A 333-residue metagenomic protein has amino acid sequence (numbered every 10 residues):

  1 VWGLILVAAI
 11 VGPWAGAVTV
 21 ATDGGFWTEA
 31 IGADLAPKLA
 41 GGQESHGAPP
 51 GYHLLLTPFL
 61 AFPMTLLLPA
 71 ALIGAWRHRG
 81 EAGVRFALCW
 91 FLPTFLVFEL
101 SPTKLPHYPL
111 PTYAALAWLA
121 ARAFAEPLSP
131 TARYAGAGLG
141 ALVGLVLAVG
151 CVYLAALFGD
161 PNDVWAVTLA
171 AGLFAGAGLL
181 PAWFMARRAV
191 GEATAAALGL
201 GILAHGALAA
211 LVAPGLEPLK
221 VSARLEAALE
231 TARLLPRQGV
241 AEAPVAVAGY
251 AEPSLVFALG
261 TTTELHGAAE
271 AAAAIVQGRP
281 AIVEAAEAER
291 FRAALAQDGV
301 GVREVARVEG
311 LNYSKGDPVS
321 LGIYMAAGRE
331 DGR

Functional and structural regions predicted by a protein language model:
V1-H107, T112-E126, T131-V167: Transmembrane-lumen/periplasm boundary regions of multi-pass, lipid-linked membrane glycan transferases
P106-P109, A120-A121, P130, R188-A196 (+2 more regions): Extended hydrophobic-aromatic, low-complexity segments
A115, L119, L128, R187-R188 (+3 more regions): Alpha-helix capping/termination and helix-coil
A135-L139, L169, L216-S222: Active-site beta-alpha connecting loops in nucleotide-dependent enzymes
G144-V146, F174-G215: Internal/C-terminal transmembrane anchor helices
W165-A170, A195-A197: Hydrophobic alpha-helical transmembrane segments
A195-S320: Short periplasmic/luminal acceptor-recognition loop of GT-C membrane glycosyltransferases, typified by
K315-G332: Core SAM-dependent methyltransferase catalytic element
